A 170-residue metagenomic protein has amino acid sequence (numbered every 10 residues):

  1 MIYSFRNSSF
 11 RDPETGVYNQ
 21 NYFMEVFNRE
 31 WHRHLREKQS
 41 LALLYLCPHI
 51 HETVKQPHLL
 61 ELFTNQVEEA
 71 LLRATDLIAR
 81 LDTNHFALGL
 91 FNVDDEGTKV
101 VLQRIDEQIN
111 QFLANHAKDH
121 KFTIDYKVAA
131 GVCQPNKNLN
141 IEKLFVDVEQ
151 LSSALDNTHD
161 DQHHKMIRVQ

Functional and structural regions predicted by a protein language model:
F5-E25: Conserved nucleotide-binding and Mg2+-coordinating catalytic segments in signaling enzymes
F10, R36, T64-D95, A114: Conserved helix-loop-beta segment at the catalytic/binding core of cyclic-nucleotide signaling proteins
E14-T15, P48-I50, F86: Hydrophobic/aromatic micro-motifs used in signal-transmission helices and low-complexity FG repeats
F23, E30, F86: Hydrophobic scaffolding residues in well-structured cytosolic catalytic/regulatory domains that bind or process
V26-K55, K137: Active-site-proximal structural segments of metal-dependent nucleotidyl cyclase/transferase enzymes
F63-E68, K99-A117, E149: Alpha-helical scaffold within the catalytic cores of cyclic-nucleotide enzymes
A79-D82, I109-V128: Catalytic core regions of nucleotide second-messenger enzymes
F91, D95-D106, G131-Q170: Catalytic-core segments of nucleotide cyclases and related cyclic-nucleotide turnover enzymes
